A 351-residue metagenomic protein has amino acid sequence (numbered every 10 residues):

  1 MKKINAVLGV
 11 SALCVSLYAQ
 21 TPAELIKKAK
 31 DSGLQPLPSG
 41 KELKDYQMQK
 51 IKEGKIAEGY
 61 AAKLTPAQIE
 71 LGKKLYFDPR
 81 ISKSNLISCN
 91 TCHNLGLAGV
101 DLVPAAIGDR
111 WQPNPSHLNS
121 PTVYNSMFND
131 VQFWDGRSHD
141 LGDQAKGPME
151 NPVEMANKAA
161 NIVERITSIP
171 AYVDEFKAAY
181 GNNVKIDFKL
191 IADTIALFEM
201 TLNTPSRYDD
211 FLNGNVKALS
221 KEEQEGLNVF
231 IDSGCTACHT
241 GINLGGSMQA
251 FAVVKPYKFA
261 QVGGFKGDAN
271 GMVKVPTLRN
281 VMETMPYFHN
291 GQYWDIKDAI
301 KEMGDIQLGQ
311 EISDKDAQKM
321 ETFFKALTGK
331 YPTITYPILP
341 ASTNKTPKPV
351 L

Functional and structural regions predicted by a protein language model:
K2-V10: Sec-dependent signal peptide recognition, specifically the positively charged N-region followed immediately by
G9-A12, A29: Small side chains
S11-A19: Hydrophobic h-region of N-terminal signal peptides that target proteins for export in Gram-negative bacteria
T21-G147, D209-E302, L308-E311, K325 (+1 more regions): Short glycine/threonine-rich turn/loop motifs
L95, S126, D130, Q144-P148 (+4 more regions): Mid-sequence acidic-hydrophobic segments that form the walls of catalytic/ligand-binding cavities or oligomerization
A159-S206, Q292-L351: C-terminal capping alpha-helices of c-type cytochrome domains
